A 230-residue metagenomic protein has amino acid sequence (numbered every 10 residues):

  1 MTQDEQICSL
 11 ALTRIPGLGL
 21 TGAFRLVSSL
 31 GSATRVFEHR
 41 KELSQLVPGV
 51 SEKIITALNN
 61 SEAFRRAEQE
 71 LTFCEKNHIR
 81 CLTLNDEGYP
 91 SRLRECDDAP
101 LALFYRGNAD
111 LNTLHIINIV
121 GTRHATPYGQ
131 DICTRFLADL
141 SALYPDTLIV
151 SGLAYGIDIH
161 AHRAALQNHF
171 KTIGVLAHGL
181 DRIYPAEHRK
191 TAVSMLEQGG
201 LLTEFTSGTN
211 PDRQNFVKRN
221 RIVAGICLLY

Functional and structural regions predicted by a protein language model:
M1-P145: Short, positively charged patches
T2-Q3, T83-Y230: Glycine-biased, small-residue-rich flexible motifs in mid-sequence functional cores and linkers
